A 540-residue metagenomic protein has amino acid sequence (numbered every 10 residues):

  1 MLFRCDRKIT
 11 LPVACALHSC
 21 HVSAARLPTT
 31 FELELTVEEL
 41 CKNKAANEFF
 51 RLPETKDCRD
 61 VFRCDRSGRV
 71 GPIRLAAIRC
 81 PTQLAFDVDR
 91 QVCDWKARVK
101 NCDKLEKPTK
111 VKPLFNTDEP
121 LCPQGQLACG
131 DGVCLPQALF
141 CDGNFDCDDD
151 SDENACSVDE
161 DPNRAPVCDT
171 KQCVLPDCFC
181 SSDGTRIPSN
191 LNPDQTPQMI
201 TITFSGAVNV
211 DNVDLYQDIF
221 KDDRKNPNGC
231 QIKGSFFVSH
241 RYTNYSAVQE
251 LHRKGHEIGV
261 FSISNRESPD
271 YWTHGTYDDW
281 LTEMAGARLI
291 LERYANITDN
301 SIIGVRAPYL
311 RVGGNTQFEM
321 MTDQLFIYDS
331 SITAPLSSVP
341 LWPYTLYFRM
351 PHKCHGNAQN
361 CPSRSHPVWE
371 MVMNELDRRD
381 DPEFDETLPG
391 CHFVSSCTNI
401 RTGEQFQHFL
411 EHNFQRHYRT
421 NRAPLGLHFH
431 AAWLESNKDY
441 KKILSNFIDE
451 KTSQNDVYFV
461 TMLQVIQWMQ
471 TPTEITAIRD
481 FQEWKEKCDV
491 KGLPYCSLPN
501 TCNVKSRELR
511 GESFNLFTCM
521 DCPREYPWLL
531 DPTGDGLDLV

Functional and structural regions predicted by a protein language model:
M1-A25: Cleavable N-terminal signal peptides of Sec/SRP-targeted secreted and luminal proteins
V13, H18, E39, K56 (+20 more regions): Extracellular secreted precursors and ectodomains with disulfide-bonded cysteine-rich loops/domains
L17-H18, D57, R66-G68, L84-A85 (+7 more regions): Conserved beta-strand elements of beta-rich interaction domains across eukaryotes, especially beta-propellers
H18-L139, G143-S157: Cysteine-rich, disulfide-bonded extracellular modules and peptides in secreted proteins and receptor ectodomains
H21, N47, C64, V70 (+20 more regions): Secreted/processed peptides and extracellular or luminal domains of membrane proteins
R164-G259, S264-P269, Y277, G286-R293 (+11 more regions): Active-site beta->alpha N-cap acidic-glycine motif
Y344-F409, N413-R416: Aromatic-lined glycan-binding groove of carbohydrate-active enzymes
